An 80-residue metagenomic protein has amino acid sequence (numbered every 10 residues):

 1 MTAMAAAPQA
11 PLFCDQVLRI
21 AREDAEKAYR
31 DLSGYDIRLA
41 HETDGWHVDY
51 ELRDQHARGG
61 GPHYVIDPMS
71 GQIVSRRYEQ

Functional and structural regions predicted by a protein language model:
T2-D36: Short, non-transmembrane alpha-helical segments in secretory-pathway proteins
S33-E79: Exposed beta-strand-loop-beta-strand "reactive/processing" segments of non-cytosolic proteins
